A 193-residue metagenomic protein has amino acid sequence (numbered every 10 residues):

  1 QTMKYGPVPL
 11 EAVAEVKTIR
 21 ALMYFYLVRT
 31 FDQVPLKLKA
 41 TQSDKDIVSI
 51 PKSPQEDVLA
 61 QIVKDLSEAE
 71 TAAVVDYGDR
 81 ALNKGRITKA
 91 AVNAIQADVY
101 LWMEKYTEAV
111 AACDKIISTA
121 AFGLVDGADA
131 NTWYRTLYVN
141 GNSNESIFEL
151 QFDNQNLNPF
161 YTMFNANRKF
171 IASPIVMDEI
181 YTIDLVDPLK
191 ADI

Functional and structural regions predicted by a protein language model:
Q1-F31, I47-S49, S53-D57, L66-D79: Conserved, well-structured interaction surfaces
Q1-K4, I95, K190-I193: Short, intrinsically disordered, charge-balanced linker/junction segments flanking boundaries in proteins
I19, A40-D44, D114-S118: Short edge-strand/loop segments of extracellular domains
Q33-P35, A60-V74, G78, K89-Y134 (+2 more regions): Aromatic-residue-lined binding/catalytic grooves and analogous aromatic/hydrophobic interfacial grooves in multimeric
K39-I47, D129-N131: Short linear capping/connector segments at secondary-structure termini
F122-I193: Elongated scaffold/linker segments in the mid-to-C-terminal portions of large proteins
